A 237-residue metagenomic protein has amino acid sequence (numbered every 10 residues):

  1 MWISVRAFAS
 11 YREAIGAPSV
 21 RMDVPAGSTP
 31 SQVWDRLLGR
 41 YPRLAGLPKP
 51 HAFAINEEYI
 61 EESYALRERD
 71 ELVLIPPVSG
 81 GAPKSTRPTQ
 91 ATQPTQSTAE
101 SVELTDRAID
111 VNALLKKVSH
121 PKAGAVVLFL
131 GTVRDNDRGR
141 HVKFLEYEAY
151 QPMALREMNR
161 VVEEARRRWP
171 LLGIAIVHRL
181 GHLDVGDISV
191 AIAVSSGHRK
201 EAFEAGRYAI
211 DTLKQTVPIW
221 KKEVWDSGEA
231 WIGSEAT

Functional and structural regions predicted by a protein language model:
M1-S85, T92: Ubiquitin-like/PB1-type beta-grasp interaction modules and other compact soluble beta-rich domains
W2-A7, A14, E71-S79, P83-S189 (+3 more regions): N-terminal, polar/charged subdomain of small-to-medium soluble alpha/beta proteins
D23, A193-S195: Short hydrophobic/aromatic beta-strand micro-patches that form the beta-sheet surface supporting nucleotide- or nucleic
